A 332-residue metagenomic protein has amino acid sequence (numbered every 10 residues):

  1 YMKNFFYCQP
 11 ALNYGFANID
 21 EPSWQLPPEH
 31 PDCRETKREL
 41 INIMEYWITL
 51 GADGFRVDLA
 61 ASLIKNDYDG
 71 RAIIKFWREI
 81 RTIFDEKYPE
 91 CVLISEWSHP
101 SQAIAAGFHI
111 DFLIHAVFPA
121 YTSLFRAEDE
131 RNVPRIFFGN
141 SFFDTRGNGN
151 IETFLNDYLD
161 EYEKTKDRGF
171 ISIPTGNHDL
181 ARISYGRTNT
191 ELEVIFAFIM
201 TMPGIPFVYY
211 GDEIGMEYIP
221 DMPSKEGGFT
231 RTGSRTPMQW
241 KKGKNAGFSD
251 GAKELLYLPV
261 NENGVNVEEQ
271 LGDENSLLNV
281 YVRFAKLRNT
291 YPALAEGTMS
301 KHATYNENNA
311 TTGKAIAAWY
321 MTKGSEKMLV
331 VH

Functional and structural regions predicted by a protein language model:
Y1-L50, Y68, I80, E86 (+2 more regions): Substrate-binding/active-site clefts of carbohydrate-active enzymes
I41-I48, R81, D85, L159 (+2 more regions): Non-transmembrane alpha-helical segments in soluble domains of secreted/periplasmic/extracellular proteins
F55-V57, V208: Hydrophobic residues within beta-strands of alpha/beta enzymes
L63-E79: Active-site cleft segment of glycoside hydrolase catalytic domains centered on the general acid/base Glu
W77, R81-P237, K242: Conserved alpha/beta catalytic core and glycan-binding cleft of carbohydrate-active enzymes
G107, T153, P174, R182-M328: Loop/helix patches that line or flank the sugar-binding groove of alpha-linked glycan CAZymes
V331-H332: Asparagine-centered strand-capping/turn motif at beta-strand->loop junctions
